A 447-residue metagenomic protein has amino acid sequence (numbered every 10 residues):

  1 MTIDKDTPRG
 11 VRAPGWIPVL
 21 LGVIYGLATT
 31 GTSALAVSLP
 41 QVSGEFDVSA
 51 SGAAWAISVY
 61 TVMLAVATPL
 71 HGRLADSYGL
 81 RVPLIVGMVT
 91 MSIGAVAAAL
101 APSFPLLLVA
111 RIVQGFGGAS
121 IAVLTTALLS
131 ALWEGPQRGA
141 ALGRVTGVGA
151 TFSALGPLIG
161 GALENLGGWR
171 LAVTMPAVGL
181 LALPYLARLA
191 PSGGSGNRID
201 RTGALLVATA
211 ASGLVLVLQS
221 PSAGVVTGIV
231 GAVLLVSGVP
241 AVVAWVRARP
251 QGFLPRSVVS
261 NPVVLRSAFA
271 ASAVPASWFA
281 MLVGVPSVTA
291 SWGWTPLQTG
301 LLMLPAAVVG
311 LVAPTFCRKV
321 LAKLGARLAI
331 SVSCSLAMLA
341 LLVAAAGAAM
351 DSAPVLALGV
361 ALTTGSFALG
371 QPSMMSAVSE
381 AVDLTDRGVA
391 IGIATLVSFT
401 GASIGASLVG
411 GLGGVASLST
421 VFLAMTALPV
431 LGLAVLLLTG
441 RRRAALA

Functional and structural regions predicted by a protein language model:
M1-A13, L438-A447: Intrinsic disorder in cytosolic terminal tails and internal cytosolic loops of multi-pass membrane transporters
P14-P40, V48-A65, P69-G72, R81-L84 (+7 more regions): 12-transmembrane solute porter fold
G44, L216-A223, E380-A381, P429: Juxtamembrane C-cap of transmembrane helices in multi-pass membrane transport proteins
T68-R198, L396, A406, A424-A427: Helix-loop-helix hairpins in multi-pass membrane proteins, especially solute transporters
A98, L186-A187, L214-V215, Q219 (+6 more regions): Structural signal for membrane-spanning alpha-helices in multi-pass inner-membrane proteins, emphasizing helix cores
A101-P102, E134, A190-S192, L218 (+4 more regions): Short helix-capping/hinge motifs at transmembrane helix termini and TM-loop junctions
R138-V148, G196-L206, V258-V263, G325-C334: Cytoplasmic-side transmembrane-helix entry/capping segments in multi-pass membrane proteins
G161, N165-A270: Hydrophobic transmembrane-helix bundles of small-molecule transporters
